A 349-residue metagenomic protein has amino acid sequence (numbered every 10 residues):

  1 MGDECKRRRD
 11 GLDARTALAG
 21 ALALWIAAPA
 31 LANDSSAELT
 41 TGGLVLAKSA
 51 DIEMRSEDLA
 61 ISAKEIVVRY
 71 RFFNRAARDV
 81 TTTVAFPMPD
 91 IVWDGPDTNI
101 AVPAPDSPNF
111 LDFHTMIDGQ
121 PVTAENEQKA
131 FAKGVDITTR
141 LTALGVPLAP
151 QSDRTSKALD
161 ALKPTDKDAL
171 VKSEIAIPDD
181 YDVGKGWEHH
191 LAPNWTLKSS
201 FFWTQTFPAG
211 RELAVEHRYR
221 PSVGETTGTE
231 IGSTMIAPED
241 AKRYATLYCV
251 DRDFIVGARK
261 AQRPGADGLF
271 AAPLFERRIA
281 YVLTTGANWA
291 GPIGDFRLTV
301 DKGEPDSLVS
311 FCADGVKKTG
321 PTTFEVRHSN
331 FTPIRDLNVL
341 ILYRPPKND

Functional and structural regions predicted by a protein language model:
D3-L18: Bacterial N-terminal signal peptides that target proteins for export
A19-G20, A30: Cleavable N-terminal signal peptides
L31-D349: Lumenal/extracellular ectodomains and adaptor appendage modules of the eukaryotic vesicle/secretory system
